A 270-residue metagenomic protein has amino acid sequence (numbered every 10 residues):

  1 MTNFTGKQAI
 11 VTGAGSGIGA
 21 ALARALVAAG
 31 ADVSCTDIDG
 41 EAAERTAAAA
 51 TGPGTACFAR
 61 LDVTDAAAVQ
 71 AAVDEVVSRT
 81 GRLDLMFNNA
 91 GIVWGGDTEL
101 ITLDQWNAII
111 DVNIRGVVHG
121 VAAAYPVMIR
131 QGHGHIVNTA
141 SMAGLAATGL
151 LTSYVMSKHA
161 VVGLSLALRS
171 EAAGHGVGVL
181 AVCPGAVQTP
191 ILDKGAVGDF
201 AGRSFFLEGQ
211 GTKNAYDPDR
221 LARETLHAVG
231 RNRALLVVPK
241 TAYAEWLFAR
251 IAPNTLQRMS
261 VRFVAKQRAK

Functional and structural regions predicted by a protein language model:
Q8, G15-S16: Conserved glycine-rich cofactor-binding loop
A31-R45: Conserved glycine-rich Rossmann-like NAD(P)H-binding loop of the short-chain dehydrogenase/reductase
G40-E41, R60-A71, L103: The beta1-alpha1 cofactor-binding region of Rossmann-like NAD(H)/NADP(H)-dependent oxidoreductases
D97-T98, T102-I110: Substrate-binding pocket helix/loop in short-chain dehydrogenase/reductase
V121, S157: Active-site helix of classical SDR
S141: Residue(s) in the substrate-gating loop at a strand-loop-helix junction that position the organic substrate next
G174-K240: SDR active-site lid
